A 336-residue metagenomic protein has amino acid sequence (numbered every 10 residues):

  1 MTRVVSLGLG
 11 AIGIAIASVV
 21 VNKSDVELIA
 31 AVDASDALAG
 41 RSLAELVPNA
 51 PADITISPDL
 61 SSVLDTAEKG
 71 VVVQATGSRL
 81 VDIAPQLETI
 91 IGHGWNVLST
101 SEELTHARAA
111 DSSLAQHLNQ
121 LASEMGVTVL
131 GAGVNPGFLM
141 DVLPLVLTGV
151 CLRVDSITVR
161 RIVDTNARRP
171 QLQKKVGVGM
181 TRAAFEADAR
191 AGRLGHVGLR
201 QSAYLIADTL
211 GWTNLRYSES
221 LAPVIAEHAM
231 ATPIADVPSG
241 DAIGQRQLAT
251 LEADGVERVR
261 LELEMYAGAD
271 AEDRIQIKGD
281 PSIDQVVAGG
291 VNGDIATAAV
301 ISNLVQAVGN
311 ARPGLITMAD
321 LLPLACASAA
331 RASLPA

Functional and structural regions predicted by a protein language model:
M1-V47: N-terminal Rossmann-like dinucleotide-binding module
L7, T148-D273, V291, A298 (+1 more regions): Active-site-lining helix/loop region of Rossmann-like oxidoreductase modules
A34, G77, W95, S101-T105 (+2 more regions): Short, ordered loop/turn segments at secondary-structure junctions
S35-A67: Conserved N-terminal Rossmann-fold NAD(P) cofactor-binding segment
S62-V71, L80-E102: Rossmann-fold NAD(P) dinucleotide-binding segment
S101-V127: Rossmann-fold NAD(P)-binding glycine/threonine-rich loop
F138-G149: Alpha-helical support elements that line or immediately flank enzyme active sites and cofactor-binding pockets
Y266-A336: C-terminal helical cap and adjacent loop that interface with cofactors, partners, or active-site loops
